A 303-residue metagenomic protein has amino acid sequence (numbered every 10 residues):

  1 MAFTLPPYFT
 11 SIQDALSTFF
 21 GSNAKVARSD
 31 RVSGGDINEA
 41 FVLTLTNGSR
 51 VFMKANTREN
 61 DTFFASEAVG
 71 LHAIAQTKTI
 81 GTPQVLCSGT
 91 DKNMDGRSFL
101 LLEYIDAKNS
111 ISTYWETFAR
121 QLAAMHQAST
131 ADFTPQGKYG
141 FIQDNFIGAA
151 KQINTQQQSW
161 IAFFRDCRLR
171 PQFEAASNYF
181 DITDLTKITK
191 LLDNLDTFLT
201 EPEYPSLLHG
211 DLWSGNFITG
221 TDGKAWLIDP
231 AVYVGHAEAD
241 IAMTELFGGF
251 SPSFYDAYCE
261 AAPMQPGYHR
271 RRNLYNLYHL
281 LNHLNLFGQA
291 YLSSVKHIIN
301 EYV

Functional and structural regions predicted by a protein language model:
M1-R28, R97, H283-N285, A290-V303: Regulatory N- and C-terminal appendages and interdomain linkers associated with kinase/kinase-like NTP transferase
Y8-S22, N93, T130-L207, E260: An alpha-helical support segment within catalytic cores of ATP-dependent transferases
D30-A162: ATP-binding pocket architecture of kinase catalytic cores
E39-T44, V85, M125, T134-P135 (+1 more regions): Active-site acidic catalytic loop and adjacent metal/ATP-binding pocket of ATP-dependent phosphoryl transfer enzymes
D91, D95-S112, Q127, D166-R170 (+2 more regions): A glycine-centered beta->alpha junction motif in the catalytic cores of kinase/phosphotransferase enzymes
W115-F118, D184, I188, V295: Hydrophobic packing residues in well-ordered alpha-helices of helical domains and bundles
N154-Q156, W160-R165, E174, Y204-L207 (+4 more regions): Active-site Asp-x-Gly
